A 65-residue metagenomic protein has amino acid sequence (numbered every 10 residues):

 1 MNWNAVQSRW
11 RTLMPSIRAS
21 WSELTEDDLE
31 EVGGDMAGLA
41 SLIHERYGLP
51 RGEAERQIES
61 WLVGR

Functional and structural regions predicted by a protein language model:
M1-R65: Intrinsically disordered, low-complexity, hydrophilic segments
